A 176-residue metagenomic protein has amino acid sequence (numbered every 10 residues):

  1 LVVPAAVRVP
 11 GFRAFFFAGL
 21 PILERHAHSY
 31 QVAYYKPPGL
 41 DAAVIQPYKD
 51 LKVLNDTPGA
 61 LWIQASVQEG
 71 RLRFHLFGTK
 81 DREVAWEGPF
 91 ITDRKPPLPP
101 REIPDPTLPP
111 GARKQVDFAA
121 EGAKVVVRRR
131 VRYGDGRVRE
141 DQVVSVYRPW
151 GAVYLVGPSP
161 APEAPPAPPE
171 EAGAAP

Functional and structural regions predicted by a protein language model:
L1-P176: Well-ordered beta-sheet/strand-loop patches within structured domains
